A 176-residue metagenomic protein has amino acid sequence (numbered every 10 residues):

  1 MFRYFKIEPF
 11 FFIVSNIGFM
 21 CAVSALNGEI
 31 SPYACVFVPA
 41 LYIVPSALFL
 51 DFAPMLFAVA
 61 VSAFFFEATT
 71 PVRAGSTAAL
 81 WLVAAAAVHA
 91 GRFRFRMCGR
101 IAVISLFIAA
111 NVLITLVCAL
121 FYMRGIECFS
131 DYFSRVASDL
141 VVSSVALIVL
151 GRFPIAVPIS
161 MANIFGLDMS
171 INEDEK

Functional and structural regions predicted by a protein language model:
M1-K176: Terminal, non-globular segments
